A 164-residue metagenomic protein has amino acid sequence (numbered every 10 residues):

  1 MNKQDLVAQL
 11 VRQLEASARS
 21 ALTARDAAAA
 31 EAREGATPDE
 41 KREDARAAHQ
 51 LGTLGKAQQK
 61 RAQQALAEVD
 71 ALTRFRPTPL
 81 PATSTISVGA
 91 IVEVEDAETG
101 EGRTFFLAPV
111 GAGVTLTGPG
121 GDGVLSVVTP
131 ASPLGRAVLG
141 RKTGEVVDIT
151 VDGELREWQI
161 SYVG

Functional and structural regions predicted by a protein language model:
M1-E68: Helix-rich terminal scaffold detector
T37, R74, Q159-I160: Sparse recognition of residues in long alpha-helices and their boundaries
T53-G100: Long amphipathic N-terminal alpha/beta scaffold segment
E68-A71, V127, A137, Q159: Residue-level recognition of specific faces of alpha-helices
A82-T150: Non-DNA-binding regulatory cores of transcription-related proteins, predominantly C-terminal effector-binding
E98-T99, T150-E157, G164: Short, charged beta-turn/beta-strand-edge "cap" motif at the junction between a beta-strand and an adjacent loop
V110-G111, I160-G164: Short, compositionally biased
